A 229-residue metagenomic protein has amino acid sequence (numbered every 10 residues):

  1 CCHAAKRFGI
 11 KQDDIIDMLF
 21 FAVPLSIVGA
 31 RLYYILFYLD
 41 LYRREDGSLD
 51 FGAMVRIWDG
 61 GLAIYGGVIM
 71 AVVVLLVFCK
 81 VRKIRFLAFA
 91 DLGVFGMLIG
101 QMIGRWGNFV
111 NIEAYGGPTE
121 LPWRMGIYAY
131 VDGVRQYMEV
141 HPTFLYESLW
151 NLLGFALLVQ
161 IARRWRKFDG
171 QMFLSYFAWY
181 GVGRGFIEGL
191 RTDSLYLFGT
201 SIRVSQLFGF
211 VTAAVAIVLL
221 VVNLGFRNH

Functional and structural regions predicted by a protein language model:
C1-H229: A feature for loop-to-transmembrane-helix boundaries and adjacent hydrophobic helices in multi-pass integral membrane
